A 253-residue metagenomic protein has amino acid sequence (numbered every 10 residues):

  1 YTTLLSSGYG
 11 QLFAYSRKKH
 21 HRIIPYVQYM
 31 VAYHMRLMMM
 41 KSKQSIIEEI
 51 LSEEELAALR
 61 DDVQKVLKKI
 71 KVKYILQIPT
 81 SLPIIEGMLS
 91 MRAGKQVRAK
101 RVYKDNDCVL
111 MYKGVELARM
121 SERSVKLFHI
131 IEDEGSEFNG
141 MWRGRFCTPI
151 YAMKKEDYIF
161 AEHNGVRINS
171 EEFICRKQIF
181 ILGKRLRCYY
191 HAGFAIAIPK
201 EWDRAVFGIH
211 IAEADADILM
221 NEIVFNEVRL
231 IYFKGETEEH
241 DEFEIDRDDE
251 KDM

Functional and structural regions predicted by a protein language model:
Y1-S6: A short, conserved alpha-helix in the catalytic core of glycosyltransferases
Y9: Aromatic-lined carbohydrate-recognition surfaces of secreted/lumenal glycan-active proteins
S16-M253: Non-catalytic N-terminal targeting/anchoring module and adjacent flexible stem/linker that precedes the structured
